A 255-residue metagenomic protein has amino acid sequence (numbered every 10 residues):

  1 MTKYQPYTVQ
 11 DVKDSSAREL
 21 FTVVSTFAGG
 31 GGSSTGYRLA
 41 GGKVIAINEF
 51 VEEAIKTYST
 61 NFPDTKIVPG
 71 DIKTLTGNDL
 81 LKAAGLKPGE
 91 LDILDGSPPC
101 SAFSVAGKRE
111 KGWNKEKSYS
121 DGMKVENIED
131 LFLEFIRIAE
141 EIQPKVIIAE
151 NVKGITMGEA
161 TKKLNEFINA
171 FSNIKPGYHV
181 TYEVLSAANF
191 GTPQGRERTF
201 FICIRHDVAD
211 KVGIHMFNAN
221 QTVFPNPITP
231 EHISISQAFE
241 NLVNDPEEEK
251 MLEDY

Functional and structural regions predicted by a protein language model:
T2-Q143, K153-M157, T161-K162: Core alpha/beta nucleotide-donor-binding catalytic domains of modification enzymes
K82-L91, S101, V105-Y255: Class I S-adenosyl-L-methionine
